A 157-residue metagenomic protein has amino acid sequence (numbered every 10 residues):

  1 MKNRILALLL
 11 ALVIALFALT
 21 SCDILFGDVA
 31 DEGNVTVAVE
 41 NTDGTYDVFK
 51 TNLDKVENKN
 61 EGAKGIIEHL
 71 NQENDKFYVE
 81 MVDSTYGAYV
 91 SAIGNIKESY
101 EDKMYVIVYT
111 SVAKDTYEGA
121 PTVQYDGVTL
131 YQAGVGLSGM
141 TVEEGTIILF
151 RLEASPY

Functional and structural regions predicted by a protein language model:
M1-K2: N-terminal secretory signal peptides that target proteins for export/translocation
I5, A11, F17-A18, C22-Y157: Ubiquitin-like/PB1-type beta-grasp interaction modules and other compact soluble beta-rich domains
